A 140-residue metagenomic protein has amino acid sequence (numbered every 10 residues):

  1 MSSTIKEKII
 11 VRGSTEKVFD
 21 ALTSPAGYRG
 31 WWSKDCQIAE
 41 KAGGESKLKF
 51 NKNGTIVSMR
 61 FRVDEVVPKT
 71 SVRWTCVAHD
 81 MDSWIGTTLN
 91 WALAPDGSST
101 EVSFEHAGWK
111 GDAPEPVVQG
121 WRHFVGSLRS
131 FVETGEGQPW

Functional and structural regions predicted by a protein language model:
M1-Q37: Hydrophobic ligand-binding cavity/cleft-lining segments
S2-T4, E16-K17, K49, S58 (+2 more regions): Charge-dense, helix-prone N-terminal extensions
V18-L22, Y28, S46, V63 (+4 more regions): Hydrophobic pocket/interface hotspot
G30-W31, E40, P139-W140: Short, hydrophobic secondary-structure boundary micro-motifs
C36-A39, N53-S103, A107-W109, R122: Hydrophobic-ligand binding "helix-grip"
G44-G54: Short aromatic-glycine motifs in intrinsically disordered, low-complexity regions
G108-W140: A conserved amphipathic terminal alpha-helix motif
